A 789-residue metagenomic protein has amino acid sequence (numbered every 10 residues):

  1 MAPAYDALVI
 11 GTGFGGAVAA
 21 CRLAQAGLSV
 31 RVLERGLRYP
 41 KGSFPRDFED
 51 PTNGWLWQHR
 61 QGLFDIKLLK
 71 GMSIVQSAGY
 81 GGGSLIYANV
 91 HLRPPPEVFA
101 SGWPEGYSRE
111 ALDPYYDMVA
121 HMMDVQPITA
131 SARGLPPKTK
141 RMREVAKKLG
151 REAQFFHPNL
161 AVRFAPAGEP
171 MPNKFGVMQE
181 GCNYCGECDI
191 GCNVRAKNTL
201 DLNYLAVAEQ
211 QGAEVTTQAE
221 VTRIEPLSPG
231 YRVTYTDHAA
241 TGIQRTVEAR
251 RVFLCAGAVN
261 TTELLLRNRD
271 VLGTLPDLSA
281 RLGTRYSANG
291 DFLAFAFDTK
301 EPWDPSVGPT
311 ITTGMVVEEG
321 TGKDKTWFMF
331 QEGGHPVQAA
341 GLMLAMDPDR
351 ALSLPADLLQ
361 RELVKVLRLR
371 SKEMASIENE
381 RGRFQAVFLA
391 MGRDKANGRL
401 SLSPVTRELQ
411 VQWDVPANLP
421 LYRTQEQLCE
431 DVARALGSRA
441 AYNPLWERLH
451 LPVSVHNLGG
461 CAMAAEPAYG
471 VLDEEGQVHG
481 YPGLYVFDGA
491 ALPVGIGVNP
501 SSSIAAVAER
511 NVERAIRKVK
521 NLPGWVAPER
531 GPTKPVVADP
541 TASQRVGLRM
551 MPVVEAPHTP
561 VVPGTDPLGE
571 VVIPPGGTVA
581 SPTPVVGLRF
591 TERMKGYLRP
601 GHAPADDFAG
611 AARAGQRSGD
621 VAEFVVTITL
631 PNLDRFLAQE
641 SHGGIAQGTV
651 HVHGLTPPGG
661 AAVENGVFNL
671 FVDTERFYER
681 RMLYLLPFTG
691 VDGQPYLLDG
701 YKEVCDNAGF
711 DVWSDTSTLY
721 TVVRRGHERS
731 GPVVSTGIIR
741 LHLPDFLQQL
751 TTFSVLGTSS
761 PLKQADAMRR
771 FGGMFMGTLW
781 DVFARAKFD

Functional and structural regions predicted by a protein language model:
M1-A7, Q25-A26, R517-G564: Extreme N-terminal leader/targeting segments of oxidoreductases
Y5-V32: N-terminal Rossmann-like FAD-binding beta1-loop-alpha1 element of flavoenzymes
Q25, G36-K41, R46, V194 (+6 more regions): Glycine-rich loop(s) and the adjacent beta-strand/alpha-helix scaffold that form part
P51-S131, E318, R514: Redox-cofactor-proximal catalytic regions of oxidoreductases
L63, S279-T406, V415, N457 (+4 more regions): FAD cofactor-binding and catalytic pocket of flavoenzymes
R109-Q218, H450-V453: Conserved redox-cofactor binding core of oxidoreductases
P158, C185-C188, P226, A386-L389 (+2 more regions): A glycine-rich dinucleotide-binding beta-alpha-beta segment and adjacent secondary-structure elements that constitute
P552-D789: Beta-strand-enriched cores of mature, soluble protein domains
